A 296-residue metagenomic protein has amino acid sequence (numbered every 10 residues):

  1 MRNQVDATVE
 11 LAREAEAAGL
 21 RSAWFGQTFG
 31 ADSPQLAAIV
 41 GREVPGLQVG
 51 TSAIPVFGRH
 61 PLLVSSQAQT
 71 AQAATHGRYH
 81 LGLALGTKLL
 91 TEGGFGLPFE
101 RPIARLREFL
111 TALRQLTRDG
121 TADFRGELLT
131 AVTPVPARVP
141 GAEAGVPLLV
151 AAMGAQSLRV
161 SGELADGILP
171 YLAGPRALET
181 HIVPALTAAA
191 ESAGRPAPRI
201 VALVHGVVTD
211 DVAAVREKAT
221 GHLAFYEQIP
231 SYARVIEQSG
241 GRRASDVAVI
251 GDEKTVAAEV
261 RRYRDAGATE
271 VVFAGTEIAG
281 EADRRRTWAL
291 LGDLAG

Functional and structural regions predicted by a protein language model:
M1-G296: Active-site-adjacent structural elements that line small-molecule/cofactor binding pockets in enzymes
